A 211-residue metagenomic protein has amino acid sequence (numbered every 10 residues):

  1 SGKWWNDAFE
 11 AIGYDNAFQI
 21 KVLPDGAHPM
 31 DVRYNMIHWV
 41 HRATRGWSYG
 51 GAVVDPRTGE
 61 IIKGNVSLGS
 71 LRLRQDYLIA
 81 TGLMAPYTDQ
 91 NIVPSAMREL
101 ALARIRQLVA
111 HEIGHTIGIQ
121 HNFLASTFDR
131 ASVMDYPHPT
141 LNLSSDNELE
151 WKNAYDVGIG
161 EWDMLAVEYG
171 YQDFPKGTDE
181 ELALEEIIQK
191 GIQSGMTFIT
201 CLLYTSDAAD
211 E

Functional and structural regions predicted by a protein language model:
G2-A110, T116, P139-L143: Metzincin-family zinc-dependent endopeptidase catalytic domain
F9, G59, L73, G118 (+2 more regions): Aromatic-residue detector
V53, S67, N122, S132-V133: Residue-level preference for alpha-helix termini and adjacent loops
H111, G118, D207-D210: Alpha-helical hinge/cap motifs
H115-S126: Catalytic Zn2+-binding segment of zinc metalloproteases
S126-S206, E211: Conserved catalytic/binding loops enriched for acidic/polar residues
